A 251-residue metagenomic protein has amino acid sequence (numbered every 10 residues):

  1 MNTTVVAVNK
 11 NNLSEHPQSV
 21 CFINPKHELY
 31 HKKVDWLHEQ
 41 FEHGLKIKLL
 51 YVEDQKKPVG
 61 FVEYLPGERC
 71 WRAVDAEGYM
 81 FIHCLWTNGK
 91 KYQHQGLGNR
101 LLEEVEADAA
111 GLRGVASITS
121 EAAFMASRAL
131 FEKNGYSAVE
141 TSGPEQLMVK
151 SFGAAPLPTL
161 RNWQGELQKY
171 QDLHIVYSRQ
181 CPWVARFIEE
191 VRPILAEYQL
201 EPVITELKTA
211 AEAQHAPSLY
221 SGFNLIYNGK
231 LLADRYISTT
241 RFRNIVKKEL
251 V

Functional and structural regions predicted by a protein language model:
M1-H43, I47-D54, N162, R179-W183 (+1 more regions): Short amphipathic alpha-helix that is part of the acyltransferase structural core
L49, K56-E68, F81, W86: Conserved beta-strand in the GNAT
H83-H94, S120-E121: A short, internal acetyl-CoA/4′-phosphopantetheine-binding micro-motif in the GNAT/acyltransferase core
Q93-A107, K133: Conserved acetyl-CoA-binding loop-helix of GNAT-fold acetyltransferases
A107-A122: Conserved GNAT acetyl-CoA-binding A-motif
E121-P144: Conserved active-site alpha-helix within GNAT-family acetyltransferase domains
P144-Q168: C-terminal "cap" of GNAT-fold acetyltransferases
N228-V251: Non-catalytic, surface beta->alpha helical segment in thiol-disulfide oxidoreductase systems
